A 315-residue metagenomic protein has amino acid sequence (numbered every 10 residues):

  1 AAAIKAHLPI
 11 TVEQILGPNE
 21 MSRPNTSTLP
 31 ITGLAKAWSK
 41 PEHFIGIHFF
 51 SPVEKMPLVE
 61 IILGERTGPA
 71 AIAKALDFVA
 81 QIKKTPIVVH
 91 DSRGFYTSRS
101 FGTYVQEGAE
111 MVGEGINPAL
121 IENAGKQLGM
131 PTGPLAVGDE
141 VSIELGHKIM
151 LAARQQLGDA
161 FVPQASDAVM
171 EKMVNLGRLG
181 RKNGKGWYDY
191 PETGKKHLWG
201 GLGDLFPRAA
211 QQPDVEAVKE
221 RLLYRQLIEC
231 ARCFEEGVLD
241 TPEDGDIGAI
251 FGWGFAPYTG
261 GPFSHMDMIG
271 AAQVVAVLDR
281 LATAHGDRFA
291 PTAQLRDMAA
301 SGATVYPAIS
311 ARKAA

Functional and structural regions predicted by a protein language model:
A1-A315: N-terminal glycine-rich phosphate-binding loop for ADP-containing cofactors
